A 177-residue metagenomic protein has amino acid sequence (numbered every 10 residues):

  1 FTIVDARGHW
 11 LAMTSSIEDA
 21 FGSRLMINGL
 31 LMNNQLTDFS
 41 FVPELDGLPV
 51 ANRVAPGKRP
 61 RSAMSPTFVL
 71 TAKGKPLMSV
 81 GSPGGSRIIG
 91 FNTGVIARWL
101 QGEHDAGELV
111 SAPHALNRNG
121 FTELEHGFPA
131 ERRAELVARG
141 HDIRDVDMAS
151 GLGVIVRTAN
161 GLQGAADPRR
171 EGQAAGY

Functional and structural regions predicted by a protein language model:
F1-V146: Proteins synthesized as precursors that undergo proteolytic processing into mature forms
G127-Y177: Cofactor-centric catalytic regions
